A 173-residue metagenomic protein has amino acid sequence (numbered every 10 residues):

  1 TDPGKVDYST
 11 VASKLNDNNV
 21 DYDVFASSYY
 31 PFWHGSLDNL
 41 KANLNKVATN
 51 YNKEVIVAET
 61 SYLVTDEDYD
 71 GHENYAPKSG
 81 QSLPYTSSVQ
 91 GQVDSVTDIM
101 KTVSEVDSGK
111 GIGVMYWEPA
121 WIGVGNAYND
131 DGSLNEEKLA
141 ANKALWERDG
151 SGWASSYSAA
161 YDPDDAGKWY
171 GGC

Functional and structural regions predicted by a protein language model:
T1-A76: Noncatalytic carbohydrate-binding groove/subsite architecture in carbohydrate-active enzymes
A42, K46-T49, T65-D98, T102-K110 (+1 more regions): Aromatic-rich peripheral "rim/lid" segments of glycoside hydrolase catalytic domains that contact and position glycan
